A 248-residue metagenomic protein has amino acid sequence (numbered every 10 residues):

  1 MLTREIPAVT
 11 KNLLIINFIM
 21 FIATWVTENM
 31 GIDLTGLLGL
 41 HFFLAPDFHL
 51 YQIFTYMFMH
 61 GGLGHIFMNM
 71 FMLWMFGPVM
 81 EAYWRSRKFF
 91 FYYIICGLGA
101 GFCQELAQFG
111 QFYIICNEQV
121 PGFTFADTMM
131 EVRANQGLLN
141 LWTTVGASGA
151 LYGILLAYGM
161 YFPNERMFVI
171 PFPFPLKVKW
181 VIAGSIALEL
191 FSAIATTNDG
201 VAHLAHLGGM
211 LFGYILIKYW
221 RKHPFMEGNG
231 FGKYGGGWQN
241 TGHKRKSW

Functional and structural regions predicted by a protein language model:
M1-W248: A detector for small-residue-rich transmembrane helices and their helix-helix packing motifs
